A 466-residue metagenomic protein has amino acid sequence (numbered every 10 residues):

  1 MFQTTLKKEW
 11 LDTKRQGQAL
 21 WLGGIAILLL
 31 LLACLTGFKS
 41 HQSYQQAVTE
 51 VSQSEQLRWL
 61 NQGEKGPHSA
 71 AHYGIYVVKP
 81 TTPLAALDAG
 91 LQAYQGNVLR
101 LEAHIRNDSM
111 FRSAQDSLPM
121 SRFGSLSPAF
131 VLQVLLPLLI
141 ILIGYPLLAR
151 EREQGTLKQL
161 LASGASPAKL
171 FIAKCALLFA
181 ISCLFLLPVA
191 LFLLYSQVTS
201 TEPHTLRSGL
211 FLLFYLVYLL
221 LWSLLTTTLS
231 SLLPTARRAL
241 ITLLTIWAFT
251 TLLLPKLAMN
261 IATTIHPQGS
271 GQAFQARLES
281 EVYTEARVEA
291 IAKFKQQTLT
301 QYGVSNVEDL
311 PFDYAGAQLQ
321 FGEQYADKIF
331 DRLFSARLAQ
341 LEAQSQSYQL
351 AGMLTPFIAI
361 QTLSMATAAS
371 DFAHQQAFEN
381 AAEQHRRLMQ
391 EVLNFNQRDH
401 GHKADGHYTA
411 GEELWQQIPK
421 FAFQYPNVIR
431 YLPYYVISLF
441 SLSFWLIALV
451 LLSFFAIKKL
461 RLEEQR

Functional and structural regions predicted by a protein language model:
M1-F123, L240, W247-R466: Transmembrane alpha-helical segments and their membrane-interface loop/helix boundaries that make up the transmembrane
T4-L6, L142-C183, I457, R461-Q465: Helix-loop-helix units of permease transmembrane domains in multi-pass membrane transporters, especially ABC
Q18, S127, L135-L136, P167-S196 (+1 more regions): Selective transmembrane-helix segments that form parts of the transport pathway or gating/packing helices in multipass
G24, A176, A180, L184 (+5 more regions): Hydrophobic residues within alpha-helical transmembrane segments of multi-pass solute transporters/permease subunits
P83-L87, G124-R150, Q154: Long, hydrophobic alpha-helical segments
I140-G144, L225, L452-S453: Hydrophobic/aromatic residues in alpha-helical transmembrane segments
L191-L213: Membrane-interfacial helix-loop-helix connectors in multipass membrane proteins
L210-L233, L449-V450: Hydrophobic alpha-helical transmembrane segments of polytopic membrane proteins
